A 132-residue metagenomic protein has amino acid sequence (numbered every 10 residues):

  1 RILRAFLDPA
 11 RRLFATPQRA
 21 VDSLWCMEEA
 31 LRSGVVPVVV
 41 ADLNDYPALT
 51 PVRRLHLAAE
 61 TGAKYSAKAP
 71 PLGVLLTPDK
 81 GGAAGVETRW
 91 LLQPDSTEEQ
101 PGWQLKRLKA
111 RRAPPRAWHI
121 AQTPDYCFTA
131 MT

Functional and structural regions predicted by a protein language model:
R1-T132: N-terminal regions of ATP-driven nucleic-acid and macromolecular assemblies, encompassing P-loop NTP-binding domains
